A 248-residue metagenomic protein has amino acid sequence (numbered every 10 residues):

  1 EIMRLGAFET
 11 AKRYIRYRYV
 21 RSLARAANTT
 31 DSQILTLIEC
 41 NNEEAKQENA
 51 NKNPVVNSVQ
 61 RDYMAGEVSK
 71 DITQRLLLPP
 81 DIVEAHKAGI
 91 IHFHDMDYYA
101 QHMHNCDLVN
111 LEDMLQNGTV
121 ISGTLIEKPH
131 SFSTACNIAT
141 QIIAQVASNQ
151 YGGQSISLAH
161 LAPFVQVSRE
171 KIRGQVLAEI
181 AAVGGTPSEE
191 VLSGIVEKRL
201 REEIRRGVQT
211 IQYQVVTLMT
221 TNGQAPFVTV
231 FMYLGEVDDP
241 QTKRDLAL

Functional and structural regions predicted by a protein language model:
E1-L248: Catalytic alpha/beta active-site cores
